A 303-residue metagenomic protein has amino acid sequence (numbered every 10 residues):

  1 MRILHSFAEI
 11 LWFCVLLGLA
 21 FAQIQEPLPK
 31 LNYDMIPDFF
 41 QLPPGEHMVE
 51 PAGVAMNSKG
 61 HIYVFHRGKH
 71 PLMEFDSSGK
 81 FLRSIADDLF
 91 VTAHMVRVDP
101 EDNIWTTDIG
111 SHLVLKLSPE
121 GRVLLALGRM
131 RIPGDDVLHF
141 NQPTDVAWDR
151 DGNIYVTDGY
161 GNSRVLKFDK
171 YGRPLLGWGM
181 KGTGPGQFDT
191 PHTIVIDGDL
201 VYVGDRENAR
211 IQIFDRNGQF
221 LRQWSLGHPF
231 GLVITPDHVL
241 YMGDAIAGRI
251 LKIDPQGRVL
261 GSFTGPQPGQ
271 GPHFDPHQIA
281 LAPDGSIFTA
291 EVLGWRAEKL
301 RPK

Functional and structural regions predicted by a protein language model:
M1-E9: Positively charged n-region of N-terminal signal peptides that target proteins for export
A8-A20: Bacterial N-terminal signal peptides
Q23-K303: Eukaryotic scaffold repeat domains enriched in small/polar residues
